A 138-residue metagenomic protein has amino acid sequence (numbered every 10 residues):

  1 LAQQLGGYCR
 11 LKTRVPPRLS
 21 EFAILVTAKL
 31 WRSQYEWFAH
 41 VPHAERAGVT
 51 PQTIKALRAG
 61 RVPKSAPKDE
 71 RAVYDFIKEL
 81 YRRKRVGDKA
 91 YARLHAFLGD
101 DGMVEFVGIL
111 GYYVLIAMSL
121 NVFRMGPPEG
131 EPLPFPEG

Functional and structural regions predicted by a protein language model:
L1-G138: Hydrophobic alpha-helical segments
